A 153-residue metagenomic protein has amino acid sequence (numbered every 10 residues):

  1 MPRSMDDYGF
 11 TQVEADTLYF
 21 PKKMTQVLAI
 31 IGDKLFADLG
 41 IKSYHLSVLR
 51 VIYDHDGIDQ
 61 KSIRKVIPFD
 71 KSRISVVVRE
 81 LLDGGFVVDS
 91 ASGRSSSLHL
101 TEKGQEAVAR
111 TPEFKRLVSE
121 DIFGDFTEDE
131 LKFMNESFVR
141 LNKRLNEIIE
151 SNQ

Functional and structural regions predicted by a protein language model:
M1-G9, E128-Q153: C-terminal regulatory/oligomerization modules of transcriptional regulators
M1-L39, F86, S97: N-terminal leader segment of winged-helix/HTH proteins
D16-Y19, S47, S62, K132: Active-site phosphate/pyrophosphate-handling residues
P21, L49-I52, F138: Hydrophobic structural patches
M24, L28-I31, I67, A107-D125 (+1 more regions): Alpha-helical linker/hinge and terminal dimerization helices associated with HTH transcriptional regulators
Q26-R73, G84: N-terminal helix-turn-helix DNA-binding core of bacterial DNA-binding proteins
R79-V139: Charged, amphipathic alpha-helical coiled-coil/dimerization segments
